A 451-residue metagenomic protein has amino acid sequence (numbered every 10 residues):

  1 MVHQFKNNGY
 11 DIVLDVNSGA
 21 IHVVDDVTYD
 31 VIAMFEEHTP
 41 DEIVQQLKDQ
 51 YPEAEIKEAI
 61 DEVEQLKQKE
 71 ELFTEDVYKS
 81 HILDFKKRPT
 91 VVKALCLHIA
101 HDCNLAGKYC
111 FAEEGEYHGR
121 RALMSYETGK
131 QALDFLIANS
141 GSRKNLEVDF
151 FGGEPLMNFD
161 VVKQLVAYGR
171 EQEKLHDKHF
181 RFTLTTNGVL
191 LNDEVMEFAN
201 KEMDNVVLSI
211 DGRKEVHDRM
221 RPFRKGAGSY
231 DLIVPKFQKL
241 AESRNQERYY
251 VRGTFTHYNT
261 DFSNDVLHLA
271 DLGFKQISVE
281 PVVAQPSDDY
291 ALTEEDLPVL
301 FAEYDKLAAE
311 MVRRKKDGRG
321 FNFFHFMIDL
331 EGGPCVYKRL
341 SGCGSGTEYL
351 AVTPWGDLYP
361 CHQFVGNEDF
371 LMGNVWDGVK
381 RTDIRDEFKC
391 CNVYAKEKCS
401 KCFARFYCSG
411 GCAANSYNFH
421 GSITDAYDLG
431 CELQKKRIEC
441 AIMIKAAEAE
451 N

Functional and structural regions predicted by a protein language model:
M1-F35: Acidic, low-complexity/disordered tracts enriched in E/D and polar residues
Y51, K57-E75, K79-E197, E202: Conserved alpha-helical substructure of the radical SAM core
L95, L146-V148, F182-L184, V206-L208 (+2 more regions): Hydrophobic faces of well-ordered beta-strands that scaffold small-molecule active sites in alpha/beta enzyme cores
L133-F151, F388-C390, D425-N451: Short Fe-S-cluster ligation motifs
M196-K214, K275-V283: Non-cysteine beta-strand/loop elements that form the S-adenosyl-L-methionine
E215, R219-V234, Q238, E242-S345 (+1 more regions): Radical SAM enzyme [4Fe-4S]-AdoMet core and its adjacent flexible, acidic and glycine-rich loops/tails across
P298-G332, H362-S409: C-terminal accessory region of radical SAM enzymes
K389-C440: Cysteine-cluster motifs in flexible loop/terminal segments that predominantly coordinate metals
